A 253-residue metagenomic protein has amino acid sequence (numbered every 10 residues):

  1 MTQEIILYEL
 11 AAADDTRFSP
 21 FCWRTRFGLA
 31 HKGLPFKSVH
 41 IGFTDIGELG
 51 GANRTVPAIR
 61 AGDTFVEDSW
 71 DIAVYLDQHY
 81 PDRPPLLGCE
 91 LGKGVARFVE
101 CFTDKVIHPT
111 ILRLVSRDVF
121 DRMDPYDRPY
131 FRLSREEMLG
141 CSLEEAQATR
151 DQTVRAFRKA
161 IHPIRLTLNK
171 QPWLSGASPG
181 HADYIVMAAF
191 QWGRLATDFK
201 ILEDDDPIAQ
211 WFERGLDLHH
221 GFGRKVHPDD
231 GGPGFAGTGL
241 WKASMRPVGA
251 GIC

Functional and structural regions predicted by a protein language model:
M1, V56-A58, D104, W192-G193 (+2 more regions): Short alpha-helix boundary/capping motifs
M1-Y130, C253: GST-like domain detector, emphasizing the conserved glutathione-binding G-site in the N-terminal thioredoxin-like
V56-A61, L87-T103, M138-D151, R224-K242: A short, terminal or domain-edge coil/loop segment
A73, D77, R97-E100, V154 (+3 more regions): Non-transmembrane alpha-helical segments in soluble domains of secreted/periplasmic/extracellular proteins
L76-Y80, T103, D118, A188-Q191 (+1 more regions): Alpha-helix boundary/capping residues
K105-E213: GST-like fold's C-terminal all-alpha helical module
G193-C253: Long, positively charged, glycine-interspersed low-complexity recognition regions
